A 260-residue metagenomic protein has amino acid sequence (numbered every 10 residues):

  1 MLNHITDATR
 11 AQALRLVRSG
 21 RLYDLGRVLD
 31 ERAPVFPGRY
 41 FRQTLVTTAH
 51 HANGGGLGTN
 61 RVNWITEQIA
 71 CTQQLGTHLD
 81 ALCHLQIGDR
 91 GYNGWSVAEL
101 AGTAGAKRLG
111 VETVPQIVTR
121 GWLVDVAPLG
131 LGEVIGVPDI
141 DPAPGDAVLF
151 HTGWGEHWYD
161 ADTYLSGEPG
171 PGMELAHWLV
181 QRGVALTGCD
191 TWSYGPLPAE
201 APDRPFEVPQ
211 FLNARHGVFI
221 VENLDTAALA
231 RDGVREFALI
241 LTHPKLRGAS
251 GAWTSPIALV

Functional and structural regions predicted by a protein language model:
M1-V260: Active-/binding-site microenvironments in catalytic and ligand-binding cores
